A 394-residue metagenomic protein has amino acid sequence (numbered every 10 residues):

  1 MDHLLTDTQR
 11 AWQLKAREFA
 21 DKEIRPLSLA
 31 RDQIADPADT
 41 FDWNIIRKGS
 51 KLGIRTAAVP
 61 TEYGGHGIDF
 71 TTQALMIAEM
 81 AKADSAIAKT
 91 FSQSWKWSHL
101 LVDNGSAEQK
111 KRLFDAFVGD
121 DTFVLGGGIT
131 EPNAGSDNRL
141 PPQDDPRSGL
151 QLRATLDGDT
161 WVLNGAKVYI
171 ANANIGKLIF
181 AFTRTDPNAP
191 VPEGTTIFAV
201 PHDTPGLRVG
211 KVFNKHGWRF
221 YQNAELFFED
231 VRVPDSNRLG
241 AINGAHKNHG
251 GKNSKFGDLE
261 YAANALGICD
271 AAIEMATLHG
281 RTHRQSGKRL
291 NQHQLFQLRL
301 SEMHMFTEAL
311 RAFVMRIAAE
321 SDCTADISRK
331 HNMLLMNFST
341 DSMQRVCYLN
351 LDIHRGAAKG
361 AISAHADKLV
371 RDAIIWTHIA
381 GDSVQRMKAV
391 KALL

Functional and structural regions predicted by a protein language model:
M1-F91, K111-R112, A116-G119, L393: Amphipathic, small/basic residue-rich leader segments at the start of a protein or domain
D2-D7, A11-W12, R208-T307: Glycine-rich beta->alpha junctions and the first turn(s) of the following alpha-helix
S28-P37, R281-K288, H304-A361: C-terminal helix-coil-helix/basic helical segment that borders enzyme active sites and/or dimer interfaces and provides
M76, L351-L394: Glycine-rich phosphate/cofactor-binding loops in nucleotide/flavin-utilizing enzymes
K89-K110, G135-N138: N-terminal glycine-rich flavin-associated loop
D120-D137: A short, Trp-centered hydrophobic/proline-enriched beta-strand micro-motif
L152-T155: A structural signal for short hydrophobic beta-strand segments in well-ordered beta-sheet cores
N164-R208: A short core secondary-structure module
